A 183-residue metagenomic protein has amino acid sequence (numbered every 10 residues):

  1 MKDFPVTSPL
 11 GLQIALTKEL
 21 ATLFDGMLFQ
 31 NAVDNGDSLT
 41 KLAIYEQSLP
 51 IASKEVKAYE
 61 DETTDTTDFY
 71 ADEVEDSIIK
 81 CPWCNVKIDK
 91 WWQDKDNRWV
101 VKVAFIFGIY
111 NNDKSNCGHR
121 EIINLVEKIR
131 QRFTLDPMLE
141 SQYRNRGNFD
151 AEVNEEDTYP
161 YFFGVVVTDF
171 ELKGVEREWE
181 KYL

Functional and structural regions predicted by a protein language model:
M1-K95, Y182-L183: Small/polar-rich, solvent-exposed N-terminal microdomains that initiate assembly or binding
P5, S115-G118: Alpha-helix N-cap/helix-initiation motif
G11, C81, V100, R120 (+2 more regions): Short, well-structured alpha-helical interface segments that form or flank functional binding sites
C81-W83, V100-A104, F163-V167: Broad gene-expression machinery/nucleic-acid interaction feature
K87-D89, A104-G108, V167-E171: Residue-level recognition of well-ordered beta-strand positions that form the cores of beta-sheet-rich folds across
Q93-V100, T158: Short glycine/proline-enriched loop/turn "hinge" motifs that connect secondary-structure elements and lie
R98-S115: Short acidic, glycine/tyrosine-flanked loop/strand segments centered on an H-E-D-like triad
R120-L183: Acidic-leaning, charged glycine-interspersed low-complexity segments
